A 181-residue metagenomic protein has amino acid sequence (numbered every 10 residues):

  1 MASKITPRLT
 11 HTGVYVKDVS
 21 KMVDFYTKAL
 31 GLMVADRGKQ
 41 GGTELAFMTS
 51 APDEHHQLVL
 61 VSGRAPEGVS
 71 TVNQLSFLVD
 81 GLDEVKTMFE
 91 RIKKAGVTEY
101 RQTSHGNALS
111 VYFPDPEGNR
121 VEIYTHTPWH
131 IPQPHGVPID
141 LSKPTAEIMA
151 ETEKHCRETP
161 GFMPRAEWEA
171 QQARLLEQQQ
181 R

Functional and structural regions predicted by a protein language model:
A2-S3, P66: Short helix-capping and inter-helix turn/linker motifs at the boundaries of alpha-helical repeat units
S3-K4, V14-H55, Q180: Core segments of cupin and vicinal oxygen chelate
P7, V16-S20, S76-R120, T125-I131 (+1 more regions): Vicinal oxygen chelate
P7-H11, S70-Q74: Short, solvent-exposed beta-strand edge segments and adjacent coil->beta transition regions
H11, F47, S110: Conserved beta-strand and immediately adjacent loop positions that scaffold enzyme active sites
H11, L30, E122: Short catalytic micro-motifs in class I SAM-dependent methyltransferases
M33-S70, P114, R120-P128: Conserved short beta-strand elements that form part of the metal-binding/catalytic scaffold of enzyme active sites
P134: An amphipathic, aromatic/His-enriched active-site/gating alpha helix that lines ligand/cofactor pockets
